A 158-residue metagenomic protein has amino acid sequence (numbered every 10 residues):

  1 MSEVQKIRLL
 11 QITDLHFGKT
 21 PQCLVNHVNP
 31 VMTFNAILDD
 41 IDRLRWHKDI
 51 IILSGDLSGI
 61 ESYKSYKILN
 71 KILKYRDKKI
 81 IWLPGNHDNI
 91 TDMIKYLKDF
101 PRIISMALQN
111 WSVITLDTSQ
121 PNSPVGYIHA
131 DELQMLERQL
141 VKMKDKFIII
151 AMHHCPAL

Functional and structural regions predicted by a protein language model:
M1-I68: N-terminal active-site segment of His-dependent metallophosphoesterases
K6-K19, N110-Q120, I149-H153: Active-site-proximal beta-strand elements of phosphoester/diester hydrolases
Q11-T13, I50-D56, I80-N86, D117 (+1 more regions): Active-site neighborhood of phospho(di)ester-bond hydrolases with catalytic His/Asp-centered motifs
H16, H27, H47, Y75 (+3 more regions): Histidine (H) residue identity feature
G18-L24, T91, Q120-V125, L158: A short acidic, helix-capping loop that chelates divalent metal ions and anchors anionic groups
V31, D56, D88-D92, F147 (+1 more regions): A sequence-level detector of short, solvent-exposed, charge-rich linear segments
A36-I50, G126-L158: His/acidic metal-ligating clusters that form di-metal
S62-F147: Extended active-site neighborhood of metal-dependent phosphoesterases/phosphodiesterases
